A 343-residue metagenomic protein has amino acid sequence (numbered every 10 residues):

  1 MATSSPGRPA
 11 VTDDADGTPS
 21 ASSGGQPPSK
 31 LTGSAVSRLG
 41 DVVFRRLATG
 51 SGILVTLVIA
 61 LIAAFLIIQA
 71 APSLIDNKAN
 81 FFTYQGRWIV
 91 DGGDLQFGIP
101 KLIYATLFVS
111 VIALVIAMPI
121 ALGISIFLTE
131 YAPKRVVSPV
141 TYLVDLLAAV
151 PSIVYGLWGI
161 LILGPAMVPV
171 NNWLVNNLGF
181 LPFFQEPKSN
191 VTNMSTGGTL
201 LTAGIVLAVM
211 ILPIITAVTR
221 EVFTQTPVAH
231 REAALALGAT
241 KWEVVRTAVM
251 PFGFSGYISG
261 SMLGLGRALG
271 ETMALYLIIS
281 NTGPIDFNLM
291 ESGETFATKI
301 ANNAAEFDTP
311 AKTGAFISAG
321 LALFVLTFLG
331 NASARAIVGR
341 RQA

Functional and structural regions predicted by a protein language model:
M1-S51, A334-A343: Transmembrane alpha-helical segments of polytopic membrane transport and secretion proteins
P27-L47, I67-A113, P133-K134, N190-N193 (+1 more regions): Periplasmic/extracellular loop-to-transmembrane helix junction in inner-membrane transport proteins
D76-P100, Y155-V209: Membrane-interfacial helix termini and adjacent extracytoplasmic/periplasmic loops of multi-pass transporters
P100, Y104, F108-I116, I120 (+4 more regions): Hydrophobic alpha-helical transmembrane segments of multipass integral membrane proteins, especially permease/channel
A113-V144, A334-R340: Transmembrane-helix boundary motif in ABC transporter permease subunits
L146, V150, V154, I215-V222 (+3 more regions): Transmembrane alpha-helices
V191-T192, L275-F324: Interhelical loop and adjacent transmembrane-helix boundary motif in polytopic membrane transport permeases
R220-T224, V228, L235, N302-A343: C-terminal transmembrane helix and the adjacent membrane-cytosol boundary/short C-terminal tail of inner/organellar
